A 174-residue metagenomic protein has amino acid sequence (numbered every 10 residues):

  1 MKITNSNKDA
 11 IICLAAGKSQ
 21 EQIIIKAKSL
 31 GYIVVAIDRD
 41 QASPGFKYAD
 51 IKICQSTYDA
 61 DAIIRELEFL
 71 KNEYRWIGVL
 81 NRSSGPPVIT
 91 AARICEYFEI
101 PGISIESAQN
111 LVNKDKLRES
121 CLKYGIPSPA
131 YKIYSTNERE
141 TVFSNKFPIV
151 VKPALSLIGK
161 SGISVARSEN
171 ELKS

Functional and structural regions predicted by a protein language model:
M1-S107: ATP-binding N-terminal substructure of ATP-dependent carboxylate-amine bond-forming enzymes
V34, G102, S128, I149-V150: Hydrophobic beta-strand scaffold residues
K52-Y58, Y131-T136, S164-R167: Short acidic-hydrophobic, aromatic-tinged amphipathic segments that line or gate anion-handling sites
A62, I89, T141, G159-K160: Glycine/Thr-rich phosphate-binding loops of Rossmann-like dinucleotide-binding domains
E96, A108-P129, T136, E140-V142: Glycine-/Pro-rich loop/turn segments that contact NAD(P) or position catalytic residues in Rossmann-like domains
A130-Y131, P148-S174: Glycine-rich phosphate-binding loop of ATP-grasp-fold ATP-dependent ligases
